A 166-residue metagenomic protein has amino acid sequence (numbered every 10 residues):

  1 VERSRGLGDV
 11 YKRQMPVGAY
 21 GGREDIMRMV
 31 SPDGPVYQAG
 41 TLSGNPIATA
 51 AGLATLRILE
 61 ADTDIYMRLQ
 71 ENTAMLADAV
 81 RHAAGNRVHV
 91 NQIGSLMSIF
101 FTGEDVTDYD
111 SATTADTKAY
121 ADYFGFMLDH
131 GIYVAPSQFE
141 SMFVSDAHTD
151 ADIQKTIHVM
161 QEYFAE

Functional and structural regions predicted by a protein language model:
V1-Y11: Single conserved hydrophobic/aromatic residue that forms the stacking wall/gate of nucleotide- or nucleobase-binding
A19-G40, A50-E60: Conserved core segment of the aminotransferase class I/II
I47-M67, G103-T107, A147: Amphipathic alpha-helix from the class-I
A50, A54, M75-A83, D122-I132 (+1 more regions): Generic non-transmembrane alpha-helical segments
L59-A61, F126-E166: PLP-dependent enzyme catalytic core of the Aspartate aminotransferase-like
A61-S98, G125: Conserved PLP-dependent catalytic core of the aminotransferase class-I/II
V88-H89, L96-D146: Conserved C-terminal alpha-helix-loop-beta "cap" of PLP-dependent enzymes that closes/shapes the active-site mouth
